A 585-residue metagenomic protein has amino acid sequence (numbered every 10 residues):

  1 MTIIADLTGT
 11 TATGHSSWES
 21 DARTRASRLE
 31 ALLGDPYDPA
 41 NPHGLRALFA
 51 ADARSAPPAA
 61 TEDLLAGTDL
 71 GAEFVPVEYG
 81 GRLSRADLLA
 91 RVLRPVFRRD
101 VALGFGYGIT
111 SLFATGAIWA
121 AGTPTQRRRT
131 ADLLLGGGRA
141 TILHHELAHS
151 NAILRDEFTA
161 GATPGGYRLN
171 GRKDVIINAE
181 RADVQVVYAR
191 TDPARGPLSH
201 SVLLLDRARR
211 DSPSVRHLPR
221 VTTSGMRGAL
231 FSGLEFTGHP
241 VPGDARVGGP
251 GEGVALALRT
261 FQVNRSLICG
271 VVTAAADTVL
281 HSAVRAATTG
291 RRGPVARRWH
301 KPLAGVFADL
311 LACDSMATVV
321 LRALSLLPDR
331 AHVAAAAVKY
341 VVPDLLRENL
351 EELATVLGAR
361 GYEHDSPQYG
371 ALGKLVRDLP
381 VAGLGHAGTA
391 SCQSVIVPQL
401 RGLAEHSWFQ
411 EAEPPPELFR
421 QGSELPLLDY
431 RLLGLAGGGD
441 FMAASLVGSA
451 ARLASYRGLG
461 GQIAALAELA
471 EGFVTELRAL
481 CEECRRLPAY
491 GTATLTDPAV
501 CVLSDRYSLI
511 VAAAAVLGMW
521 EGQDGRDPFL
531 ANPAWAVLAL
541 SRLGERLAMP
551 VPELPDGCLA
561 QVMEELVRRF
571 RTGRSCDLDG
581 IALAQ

Functional and structural regions predicted by a protein language model:
M1-G108, R129, G434-L495, S504 (+2 more regions): Amphipathic, small/basic residue-rich leader segments at the start of a protein or domain
L48-E180, P197-L198, S325, G388 (+1 more regions): Glycine-rich flavin
T123-A131, G138, L143-L147, L154-T159 (+3 more regions): Gly/Pro-rich turn-and-neighbor structural signature
R172-R216: A short core secondary-structure module
T223-L311, F419-A515: Glycine-rich beta->alpha junctions and the first turn(s) of the following alpha-helix
A274-D277, K301-D314, A336, Y340-E351 (+8 more regions): Generic structural signal for well-ordered, non-transmembrane alpha-helical segments in soluble/cytosolic regions
V320-P416: Extended amphipathic alpha-helical segments with heptad-repeat/coiled-coil character used for oligomerization, fusion
S504-V562: C-terminal structured domain segments
